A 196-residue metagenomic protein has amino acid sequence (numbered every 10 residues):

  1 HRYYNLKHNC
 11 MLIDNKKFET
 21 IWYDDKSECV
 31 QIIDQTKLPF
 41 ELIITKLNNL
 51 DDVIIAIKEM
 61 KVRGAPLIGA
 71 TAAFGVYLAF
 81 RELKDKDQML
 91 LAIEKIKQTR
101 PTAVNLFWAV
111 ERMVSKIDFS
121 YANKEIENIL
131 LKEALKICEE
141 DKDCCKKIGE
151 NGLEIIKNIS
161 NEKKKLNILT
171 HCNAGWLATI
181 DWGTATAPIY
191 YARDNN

Functional and structural regions predicted by a protein language model:
H1-C10: Short, Lys/Arg-enriched N-terminal segments with co-localized hydrophobic residues within the first ~10-30 amino acids
R2, I33-F40, I93, K132: General secondary-structure edge motif
M11-D51, I55: Positively charged, low-complexity intrinsically disordered leader regions
K58: Replace "His-x-His-based motif
K61-N196: N-terminal active-site beta-alpha-beta segment that forms phosphate/nucleotide-binding and substrate-recognition loops
